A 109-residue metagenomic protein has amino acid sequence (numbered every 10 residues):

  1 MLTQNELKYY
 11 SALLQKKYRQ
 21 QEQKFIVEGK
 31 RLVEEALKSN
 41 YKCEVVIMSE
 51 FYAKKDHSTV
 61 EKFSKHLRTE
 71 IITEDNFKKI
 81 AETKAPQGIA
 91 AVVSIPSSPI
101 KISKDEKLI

Functional and structural regions predicted by a protein language model:
M1-H57, E61: Boundary-proximal intrinsically disordered activation/regulatory segments immediately upstream of a helical core
Y10, E28, I72, V93-P96: Short gly/ser/thr-rich secondary-structure transition/capping motifs
K24, E44-V46, R68-E70, Q87-A91 (+1 more regions): Structural motif
V33, K54, K78, S97-P99: Glycine-rich nucleotide phosphate-binding loop and flanking beta-alpha elements of Rossmann-like dinucleotide-binding
E34, K38, D75, I102-I109: RNA substrate-binding interface of SAM-dependent RNA methyltransferases
S58-S64, I100-S103: Short loop/helix-cap segments at secondary-structure boundaries that form the rim of catalytic
E61-S94: Glycine/small-residue-rich loop that forms an oxyanion/phosphate-binding "nest" at active or ligand-binding sites
V92-D105: Glycine-/acidic-rich phosphate or pyrophosphate-binding loops and their flanking alpha/beta elements
